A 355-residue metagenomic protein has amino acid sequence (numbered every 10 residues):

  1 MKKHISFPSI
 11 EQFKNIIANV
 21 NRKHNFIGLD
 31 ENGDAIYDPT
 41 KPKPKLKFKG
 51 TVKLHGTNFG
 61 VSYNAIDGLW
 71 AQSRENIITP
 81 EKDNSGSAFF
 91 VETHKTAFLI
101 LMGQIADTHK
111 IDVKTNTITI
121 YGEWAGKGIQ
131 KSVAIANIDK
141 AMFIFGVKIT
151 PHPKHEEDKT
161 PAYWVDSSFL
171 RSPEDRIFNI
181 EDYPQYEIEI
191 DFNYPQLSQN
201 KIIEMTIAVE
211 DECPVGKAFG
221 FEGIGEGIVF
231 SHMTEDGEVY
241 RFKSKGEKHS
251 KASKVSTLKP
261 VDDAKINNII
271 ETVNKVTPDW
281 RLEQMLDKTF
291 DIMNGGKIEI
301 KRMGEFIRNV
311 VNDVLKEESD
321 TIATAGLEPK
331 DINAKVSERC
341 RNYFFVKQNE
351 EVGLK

Functional and structural regions predicted by a protein language model:
M1-K355: Core nucleotide-handling region used for phosphoryl-transfer chemistry
